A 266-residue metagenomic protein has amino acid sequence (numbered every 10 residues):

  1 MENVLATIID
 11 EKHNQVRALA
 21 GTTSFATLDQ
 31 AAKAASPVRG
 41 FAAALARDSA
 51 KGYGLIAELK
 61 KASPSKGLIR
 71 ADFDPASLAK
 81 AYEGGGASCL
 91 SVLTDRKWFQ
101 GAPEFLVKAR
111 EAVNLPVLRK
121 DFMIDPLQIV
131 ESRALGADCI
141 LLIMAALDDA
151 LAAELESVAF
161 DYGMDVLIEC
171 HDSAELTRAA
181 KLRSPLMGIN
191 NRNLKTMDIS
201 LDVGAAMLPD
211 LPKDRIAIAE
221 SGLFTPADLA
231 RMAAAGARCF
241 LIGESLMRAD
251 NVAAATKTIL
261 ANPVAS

Functional and structural regions predicted by a protein language model:
E2-R70: An N-cap/entry alpha-helix motif that binds or orients negatively charged groups
E11, E58-A62, D95, F122 (+5 more regions): Active-site beta-loop-alpha junctions enriched in small/polar residues
Y53-G54, L59, S65-L167, S173-R178 (+1 more regions): N-terminal active-site wall of soluble small-molecule enzyme domains
A76-S88, K181-N193, G236: Structural recognition of alpha->loop->beta junctions
I124-L135, H171-L182, A219, L223-I242 (+2 more regions): Catalytic cores of alpha/beta
E131-L151, I189-T196, A235-T256: Glycine-rich phosphate-binding active-site loops on the catalytic face of alpha/beta enzymes
L186-I242: Catalytic-face loop-and-helix region of soluble metabolic enzyme cores
A206-D210, A233, R248-S266: C-terminal helical cap(s) of enzyme catalytic domains, especially alpha/beta-barrels
